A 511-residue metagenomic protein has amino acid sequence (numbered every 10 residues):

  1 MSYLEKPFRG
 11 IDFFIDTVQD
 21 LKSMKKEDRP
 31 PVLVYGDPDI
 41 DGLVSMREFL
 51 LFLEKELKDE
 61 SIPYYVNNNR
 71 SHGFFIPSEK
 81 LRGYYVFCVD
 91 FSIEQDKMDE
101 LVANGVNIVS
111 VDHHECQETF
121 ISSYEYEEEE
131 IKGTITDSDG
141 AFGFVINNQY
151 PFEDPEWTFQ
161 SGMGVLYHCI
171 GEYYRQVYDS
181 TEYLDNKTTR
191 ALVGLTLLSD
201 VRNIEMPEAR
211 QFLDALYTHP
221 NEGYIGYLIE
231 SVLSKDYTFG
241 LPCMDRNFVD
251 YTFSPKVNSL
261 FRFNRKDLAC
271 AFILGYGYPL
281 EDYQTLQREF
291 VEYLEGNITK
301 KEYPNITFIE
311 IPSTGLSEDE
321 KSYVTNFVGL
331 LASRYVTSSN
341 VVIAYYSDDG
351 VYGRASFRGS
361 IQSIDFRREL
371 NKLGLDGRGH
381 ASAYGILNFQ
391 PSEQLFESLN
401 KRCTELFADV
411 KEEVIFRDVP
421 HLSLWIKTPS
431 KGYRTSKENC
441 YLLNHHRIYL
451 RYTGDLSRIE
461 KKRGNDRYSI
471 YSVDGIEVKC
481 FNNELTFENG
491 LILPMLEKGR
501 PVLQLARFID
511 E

Functional and structural regions predicted by a protein language model:
S2-F87, E100-V106, E125-G133, G140 (+5 more regions): Hydrophobic helix-and-loop "lid/oligomerization" segment in the mid-to-C-terminal part of catalytic domains
S92-Q160: Histidine/acidic-residue-rich, glycine-tolerant segments that coordinate divalent metal ions
S110, G162-G164, L192: Acidic, glycine-enriched active-site microenvironments
T158-H168: Short, glycine-/small-residue-rich phosphate/pyrophosphate-handling segment
L442-R467, N489-P494: Structural detector for short beta-strands of small beta-barrel domains
Y471-F487: Beta-strand/loop nucleic-acid-binding surfaces
L485-A506: Flexible glycine-rich surface loops and low-complexity tracts that mediate binding to linear polymers
I509-E511: Extended, charge-rich, solvent-exposed interface segments
